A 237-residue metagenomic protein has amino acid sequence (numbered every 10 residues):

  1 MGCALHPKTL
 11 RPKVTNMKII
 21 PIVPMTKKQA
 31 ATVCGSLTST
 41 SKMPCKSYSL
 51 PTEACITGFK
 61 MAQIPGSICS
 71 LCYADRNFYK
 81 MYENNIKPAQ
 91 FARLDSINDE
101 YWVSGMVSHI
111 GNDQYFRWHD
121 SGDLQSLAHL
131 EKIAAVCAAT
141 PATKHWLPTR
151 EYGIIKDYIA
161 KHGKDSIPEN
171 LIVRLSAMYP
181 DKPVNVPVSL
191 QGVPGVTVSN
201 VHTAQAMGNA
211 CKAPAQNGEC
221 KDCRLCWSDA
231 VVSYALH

Functional and structural regions predicted by a protein language model:
C3, L10-H237: Class I S-adenosyl-L-methionine
